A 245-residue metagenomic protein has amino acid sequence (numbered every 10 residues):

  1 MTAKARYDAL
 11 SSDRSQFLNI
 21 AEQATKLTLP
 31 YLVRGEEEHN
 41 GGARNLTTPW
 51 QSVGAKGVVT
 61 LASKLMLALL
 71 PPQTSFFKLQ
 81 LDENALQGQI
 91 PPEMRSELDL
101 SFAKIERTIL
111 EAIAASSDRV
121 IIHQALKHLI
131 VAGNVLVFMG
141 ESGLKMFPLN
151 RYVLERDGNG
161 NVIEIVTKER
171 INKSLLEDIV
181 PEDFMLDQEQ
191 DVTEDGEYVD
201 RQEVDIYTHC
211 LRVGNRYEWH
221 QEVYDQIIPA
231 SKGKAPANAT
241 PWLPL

Functional and structural regions predicted by a protein language model:
M1-D205, G214-Y217: Extended, helix-rich architectural segments
H209-L245: Extended, charged amphipathic alpha-helical segments
